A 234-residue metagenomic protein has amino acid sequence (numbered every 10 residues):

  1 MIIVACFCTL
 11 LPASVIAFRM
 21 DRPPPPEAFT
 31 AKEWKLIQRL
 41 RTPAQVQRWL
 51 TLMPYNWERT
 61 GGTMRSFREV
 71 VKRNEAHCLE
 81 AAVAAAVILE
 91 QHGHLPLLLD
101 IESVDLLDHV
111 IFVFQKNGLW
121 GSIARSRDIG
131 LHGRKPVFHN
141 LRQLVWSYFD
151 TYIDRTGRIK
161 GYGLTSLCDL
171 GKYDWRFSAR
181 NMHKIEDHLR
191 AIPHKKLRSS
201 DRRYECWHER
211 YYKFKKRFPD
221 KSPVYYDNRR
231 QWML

Functional and structural regions predicted by a protein language model:
I2-V4, V15-I16: Short hydrophobic transmembrane-like helices used for membrane targeting/insertion
C6-C8: Cysteine-centered motifs
F18-L234: A structural boundary/capping signal
